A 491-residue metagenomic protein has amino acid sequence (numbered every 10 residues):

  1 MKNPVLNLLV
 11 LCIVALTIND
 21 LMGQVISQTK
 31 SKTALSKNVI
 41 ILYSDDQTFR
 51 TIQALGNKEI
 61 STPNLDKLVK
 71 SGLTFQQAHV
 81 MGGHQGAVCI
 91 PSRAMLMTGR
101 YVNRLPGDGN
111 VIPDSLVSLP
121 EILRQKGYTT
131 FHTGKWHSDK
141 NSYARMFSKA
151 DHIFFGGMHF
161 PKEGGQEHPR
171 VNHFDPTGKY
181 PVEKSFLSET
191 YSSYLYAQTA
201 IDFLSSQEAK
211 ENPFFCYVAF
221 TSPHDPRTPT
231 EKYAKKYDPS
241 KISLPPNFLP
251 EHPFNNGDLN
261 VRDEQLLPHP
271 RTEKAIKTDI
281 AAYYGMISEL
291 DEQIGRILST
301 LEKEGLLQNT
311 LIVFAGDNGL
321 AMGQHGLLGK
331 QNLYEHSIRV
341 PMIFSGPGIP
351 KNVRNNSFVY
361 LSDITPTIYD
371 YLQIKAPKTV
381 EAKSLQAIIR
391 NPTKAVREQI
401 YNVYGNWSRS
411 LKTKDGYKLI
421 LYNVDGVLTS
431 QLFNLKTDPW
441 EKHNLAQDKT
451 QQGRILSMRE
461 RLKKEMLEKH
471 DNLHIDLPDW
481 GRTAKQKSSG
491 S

Functional and structural regions predicted by a protein language model:
M1-L9: Bacterial N-terminal signal peptides that target proteins for export
K2, L21-N423, L428-Q431, P439-L467 (+2 more regions): Formylglycine-dependent sulfatase
L8-D20: Bacterial N-terminal signal peptides
K436: Residues forming the ATP-binding cleft of Hanks-type serine/threonine protein kinase domains
